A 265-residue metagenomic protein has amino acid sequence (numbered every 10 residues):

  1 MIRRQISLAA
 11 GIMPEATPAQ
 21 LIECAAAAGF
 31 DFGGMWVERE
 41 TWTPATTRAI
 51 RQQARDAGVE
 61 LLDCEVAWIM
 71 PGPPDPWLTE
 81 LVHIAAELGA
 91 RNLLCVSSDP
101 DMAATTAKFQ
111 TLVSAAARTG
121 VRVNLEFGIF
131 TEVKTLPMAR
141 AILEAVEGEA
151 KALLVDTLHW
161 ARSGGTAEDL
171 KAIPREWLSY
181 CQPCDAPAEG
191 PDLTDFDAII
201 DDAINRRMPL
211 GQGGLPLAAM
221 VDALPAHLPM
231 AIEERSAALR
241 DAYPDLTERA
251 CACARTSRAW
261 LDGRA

Functional and structural regions predicted by a protein language model:
M1-R91, A152, P183, C251-A265: N-terminal pre-domain/capping segments
G11-P18, M35-T46, W68-P76, S98-T105 (+5 more regions): Acidic-and-aromatic substrate-binding clefts and catalytic sites of carbohydrate-active enzymes
M13, P229-E248: A short, acidic, flexible beta-alpha connecting loop/helix-capping segment that sits on the rim of active
A19, E60, I69-L153, R162: Active-site acidic/histidine proton-transfer and metal-coordination neighborhood in alpha/beta enzyme cores
C24-A25, A54, A85, L112 (+4 more regions): Generic structural signal for hydrophobic
G33, S114-G214: Acidic/histidine-rich catalytic cores of soluble enzymes
P44-Q52, D75-V82, T105-V113, L136-A141 (+3 more regions): Charged helix-capping and loop-helix junction motifs
T47-A67, V113-G120, A145-V146, L215-D222: Alpha-helix-loop-beta-strand connector modules within alpha/beta enzyme cores
